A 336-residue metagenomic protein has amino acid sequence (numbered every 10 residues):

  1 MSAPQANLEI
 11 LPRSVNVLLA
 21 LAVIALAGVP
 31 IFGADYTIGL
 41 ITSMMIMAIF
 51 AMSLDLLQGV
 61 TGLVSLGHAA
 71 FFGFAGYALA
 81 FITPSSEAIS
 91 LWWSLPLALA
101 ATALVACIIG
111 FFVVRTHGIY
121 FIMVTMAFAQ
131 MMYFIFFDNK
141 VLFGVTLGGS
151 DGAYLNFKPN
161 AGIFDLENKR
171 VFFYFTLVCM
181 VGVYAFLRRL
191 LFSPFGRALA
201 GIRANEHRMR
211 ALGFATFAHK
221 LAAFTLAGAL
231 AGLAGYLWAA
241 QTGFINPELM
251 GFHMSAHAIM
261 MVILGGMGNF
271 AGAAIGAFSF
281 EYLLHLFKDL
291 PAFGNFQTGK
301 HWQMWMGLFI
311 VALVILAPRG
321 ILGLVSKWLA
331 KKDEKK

Functional and structural regions predicted by a protein language model:
S2-K336: Transmembrane alpha-helices and adjacent helix-loop boundaries
